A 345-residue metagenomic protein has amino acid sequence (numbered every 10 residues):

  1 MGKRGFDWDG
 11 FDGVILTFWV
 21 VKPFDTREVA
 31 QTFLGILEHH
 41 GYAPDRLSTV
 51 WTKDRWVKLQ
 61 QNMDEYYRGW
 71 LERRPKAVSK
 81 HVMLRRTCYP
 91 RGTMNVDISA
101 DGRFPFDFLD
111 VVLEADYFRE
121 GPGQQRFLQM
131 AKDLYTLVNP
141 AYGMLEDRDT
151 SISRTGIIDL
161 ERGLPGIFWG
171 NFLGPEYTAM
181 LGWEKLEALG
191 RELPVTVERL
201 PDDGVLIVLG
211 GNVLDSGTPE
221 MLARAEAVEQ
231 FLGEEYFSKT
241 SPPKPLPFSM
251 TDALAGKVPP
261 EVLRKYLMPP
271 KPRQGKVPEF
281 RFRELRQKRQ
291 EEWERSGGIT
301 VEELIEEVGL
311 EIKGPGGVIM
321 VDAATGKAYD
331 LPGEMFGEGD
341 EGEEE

Functional and structural regions predicted by a protein language model:
M1-D45, S153-E345: C-terminal interaction module
E38-E161: Internal, hydrophobic cores of structured domains that mediate oligomerization or house catalytic pockets within large
